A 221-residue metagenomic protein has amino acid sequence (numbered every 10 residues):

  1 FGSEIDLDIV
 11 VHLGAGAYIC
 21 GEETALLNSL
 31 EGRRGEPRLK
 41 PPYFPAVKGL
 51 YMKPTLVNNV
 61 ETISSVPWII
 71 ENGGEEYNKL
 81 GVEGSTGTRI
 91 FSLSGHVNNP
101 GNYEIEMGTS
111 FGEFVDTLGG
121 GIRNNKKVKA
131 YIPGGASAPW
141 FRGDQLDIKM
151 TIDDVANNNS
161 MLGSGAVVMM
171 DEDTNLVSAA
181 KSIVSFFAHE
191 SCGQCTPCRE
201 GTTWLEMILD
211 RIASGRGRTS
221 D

Functional and structural regions predicted by a protein language model:
F1-L7, K149-D221: Ferredoxin-type iron-sulfur electron-transfer modules in oxidoreductases and energy-metabolism complexes
F1-M107, G119: Hydrophobic alpha-helical positions that pack around
I9, I122-N157, D210-A213: Terminal amphipathic helices with adjacent charged low-complexity linkers/tails
S29-P41, D144-M161: Active-site loop ensemble at the mouth of alpha/beta enzyme cores that anchors a bound cofactor
L30-R34, P67-Y77, L118-R123, V184-S191 (+2 more regions): Structural signal for hydrophobic packing residues in well-ordered secondary-structure cores of soluble enzyme domains
M107-N125: Short amphipathic, charge-patterned alpha-helical segments
F111-F114, K127, S191, L205: Extended, hydrophobic alpha-helical segments in both membrane/secreted and soluble proteins
